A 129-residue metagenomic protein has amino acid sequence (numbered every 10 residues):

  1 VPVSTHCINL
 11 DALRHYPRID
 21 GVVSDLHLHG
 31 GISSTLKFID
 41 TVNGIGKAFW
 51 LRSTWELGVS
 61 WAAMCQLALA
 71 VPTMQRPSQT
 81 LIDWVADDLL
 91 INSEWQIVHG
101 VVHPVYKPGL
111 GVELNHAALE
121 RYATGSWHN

Functional and structural regions predicted by a protein language model:
V1-V101: Shared catalytic-loop signature of beta/alpha-barrel
V85-N129: C-terminal extensions of enzymes
